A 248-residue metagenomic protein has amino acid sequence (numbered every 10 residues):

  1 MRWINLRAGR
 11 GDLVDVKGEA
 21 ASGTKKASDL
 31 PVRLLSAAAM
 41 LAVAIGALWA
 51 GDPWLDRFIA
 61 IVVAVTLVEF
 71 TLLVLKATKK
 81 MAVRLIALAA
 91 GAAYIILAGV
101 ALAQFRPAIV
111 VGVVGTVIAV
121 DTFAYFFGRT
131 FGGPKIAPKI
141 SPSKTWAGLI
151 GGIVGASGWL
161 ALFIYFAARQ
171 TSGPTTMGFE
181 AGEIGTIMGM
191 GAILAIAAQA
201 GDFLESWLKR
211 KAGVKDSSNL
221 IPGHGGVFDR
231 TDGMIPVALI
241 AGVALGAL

Functional and structural regions predicted by a protein language model:
R2-I196: Membrane-embedded alpha-helical bundles of polytopic integral membrane proteins
F166, G242-L248: Juxtamembrane boundary at the C-terminal end of a transmembrane helix
R210-M234: Interfacial loop-to-transmembrane junctions
V237-A238: C-terminal-most transmembrane helix of multi-pass membrane proteins
